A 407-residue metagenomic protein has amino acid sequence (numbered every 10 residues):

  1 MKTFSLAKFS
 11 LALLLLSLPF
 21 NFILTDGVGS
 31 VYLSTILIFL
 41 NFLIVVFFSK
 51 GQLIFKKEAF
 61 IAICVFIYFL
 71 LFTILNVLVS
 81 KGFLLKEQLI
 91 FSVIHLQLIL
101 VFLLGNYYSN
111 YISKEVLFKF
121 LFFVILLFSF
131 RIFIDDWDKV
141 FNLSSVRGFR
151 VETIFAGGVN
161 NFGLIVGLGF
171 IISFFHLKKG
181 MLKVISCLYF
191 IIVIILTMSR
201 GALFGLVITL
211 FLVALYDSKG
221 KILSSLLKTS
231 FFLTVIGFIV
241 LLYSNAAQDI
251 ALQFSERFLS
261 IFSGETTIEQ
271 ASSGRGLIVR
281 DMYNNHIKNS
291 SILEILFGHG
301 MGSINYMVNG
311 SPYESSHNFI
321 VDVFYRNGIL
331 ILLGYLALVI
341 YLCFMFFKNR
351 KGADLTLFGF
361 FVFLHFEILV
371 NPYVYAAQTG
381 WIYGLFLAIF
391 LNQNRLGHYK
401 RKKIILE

Functional and structural regions predicted by a protein language model:
M1-K50, Y68-S80, L364: N-terminal signal-anchor transmembrane segment
K2, I36-L53, G167-H176, F211 (+3 more regions): Hydrophobic, aromatic-rich transmembrane alpha-helices and their immediate juxtamembrane boundary segments
F39, T356-E367, V374-E407: Transmembrane alpha-helices of multi-pass inner-membrane enzymes
G51, A59-F60, G180-L182, L215 (+1 more regions): Hydrophobic transmembrane alpha-helices and their immediate junctions
A59-L71, G82-Y107, V116, F120-I125 (+1 more regions): Aromatic-anchored transmembrane helix interface
E115-N142, G157-D217: Alpha-helical transmembrane segments of multi-pass inner-membrane proteins
F141-N142, F155, T266-N327: Long extracytoplasmic/lumenal interhelical loops at the membrane interface of multi-pass membrane proteins
L241-D281: Flexible juxtamembrane loops connecting transmembrane helices in multi-pass membrane enzymes that build or modify
